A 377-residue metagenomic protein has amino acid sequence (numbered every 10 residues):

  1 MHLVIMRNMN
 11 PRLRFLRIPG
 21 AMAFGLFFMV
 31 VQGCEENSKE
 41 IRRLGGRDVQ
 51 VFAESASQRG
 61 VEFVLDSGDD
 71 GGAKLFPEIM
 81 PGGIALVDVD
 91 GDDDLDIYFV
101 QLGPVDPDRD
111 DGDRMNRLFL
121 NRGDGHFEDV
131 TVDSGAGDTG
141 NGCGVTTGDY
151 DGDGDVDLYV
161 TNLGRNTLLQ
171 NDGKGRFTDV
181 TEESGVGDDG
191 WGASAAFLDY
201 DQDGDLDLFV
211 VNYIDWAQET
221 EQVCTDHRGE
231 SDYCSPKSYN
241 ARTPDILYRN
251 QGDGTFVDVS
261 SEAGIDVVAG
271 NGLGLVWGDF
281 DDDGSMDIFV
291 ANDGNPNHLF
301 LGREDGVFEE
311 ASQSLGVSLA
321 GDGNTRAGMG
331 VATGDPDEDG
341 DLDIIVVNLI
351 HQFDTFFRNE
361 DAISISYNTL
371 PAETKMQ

Functional and structural regions predicted by a protein language model:
M1-I5, R14, L26-F27: Generic short amphipathic/hydrophobic targeting helices enriched at N-termini, encompassing Sec-type signal peptides
L3-M9, V30-Q377: Acidic, glycine/proline-rich Ca2+-coordinating loop motifs
L13-P19: N-terminal Sec-pathway targeting helices
P19-V30: Bacterial N-terminal signal peptides
